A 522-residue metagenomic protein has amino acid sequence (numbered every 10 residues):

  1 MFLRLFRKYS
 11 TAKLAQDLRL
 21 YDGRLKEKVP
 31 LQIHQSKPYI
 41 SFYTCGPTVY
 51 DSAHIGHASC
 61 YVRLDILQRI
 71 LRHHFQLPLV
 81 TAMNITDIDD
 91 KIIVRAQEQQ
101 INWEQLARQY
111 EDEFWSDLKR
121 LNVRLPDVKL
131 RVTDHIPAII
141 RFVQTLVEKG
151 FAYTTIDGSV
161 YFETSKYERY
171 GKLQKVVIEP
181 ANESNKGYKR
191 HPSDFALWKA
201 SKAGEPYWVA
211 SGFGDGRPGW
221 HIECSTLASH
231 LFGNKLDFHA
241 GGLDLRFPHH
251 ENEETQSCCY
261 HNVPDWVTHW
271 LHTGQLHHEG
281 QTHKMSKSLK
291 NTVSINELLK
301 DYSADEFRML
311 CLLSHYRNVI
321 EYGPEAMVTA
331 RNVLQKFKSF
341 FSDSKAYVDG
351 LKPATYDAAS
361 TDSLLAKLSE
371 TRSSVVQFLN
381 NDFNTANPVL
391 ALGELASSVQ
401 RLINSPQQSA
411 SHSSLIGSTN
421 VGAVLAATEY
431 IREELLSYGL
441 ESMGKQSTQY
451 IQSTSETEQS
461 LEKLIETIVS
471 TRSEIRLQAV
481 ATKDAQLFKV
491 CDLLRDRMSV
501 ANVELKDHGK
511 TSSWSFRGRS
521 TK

Functional and structural regions predicted by a protein language model:
L5-Y50, D65, H74, S116 (+1 more regions): Alpha-helical recognition segments enriched in aromatics with Gly/Pro capping that present substrate-recognition
L25, P30, H34-N122, K483 (+2 more regions): N-terminal, positively charged nucleic-acid-binding surface of large information/translation enzymes
L77-V80, G150-I156, A501-K506: Short, well-structured beta-strand/strand-turn elements
A82-I88, E111-F114, R124-I139, D157-T164: Short, glycine/charge-rich beta-strand/loop segments that flank catalytic centers and engage negatively charged groups
V94-Q97, N252-E254, T521-K522: Short low-complexity, flexible loop/linker segments enriched in glycine and/or proline with clustered acidic
A96-W103, D127-T133, G214, G242: The substrate-binding groove and active-site-proximal loops of carbohydrate-active enzymes, especially glycoside
H283-M285, T292-K522: Structural preference for alpha-helix termini/caps and helix-kink/transition segments
